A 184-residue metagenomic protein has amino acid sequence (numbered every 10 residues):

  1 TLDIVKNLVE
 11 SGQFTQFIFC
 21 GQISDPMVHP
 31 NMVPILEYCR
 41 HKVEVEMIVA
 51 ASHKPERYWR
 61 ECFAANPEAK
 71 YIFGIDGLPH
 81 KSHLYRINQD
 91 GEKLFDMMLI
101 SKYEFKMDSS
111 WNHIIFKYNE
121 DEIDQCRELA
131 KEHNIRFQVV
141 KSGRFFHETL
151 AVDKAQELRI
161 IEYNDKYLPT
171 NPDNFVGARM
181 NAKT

Functional and structural regions predicted by a protein language model:
D3, S11-Q13, F19, V28-E37 (+2 more regions): Radical SAM enzyme [4Fe-4S]-AdoMet core and its adjacent flexible, acidic and glycine-rich loops/tails across
F19-I23, A50: Glycine-rich beta-strand-to-loop/alpha-helix junction loops that act as flexible
I48-A50, H113: Short His-Asn-centered micro-motif
A51-H53, L78: Short beta-strand->alpha-helix junction loop in the catalytic core of nucleotide-activated group-transfer enzymes
P55-R57: Structural motif
